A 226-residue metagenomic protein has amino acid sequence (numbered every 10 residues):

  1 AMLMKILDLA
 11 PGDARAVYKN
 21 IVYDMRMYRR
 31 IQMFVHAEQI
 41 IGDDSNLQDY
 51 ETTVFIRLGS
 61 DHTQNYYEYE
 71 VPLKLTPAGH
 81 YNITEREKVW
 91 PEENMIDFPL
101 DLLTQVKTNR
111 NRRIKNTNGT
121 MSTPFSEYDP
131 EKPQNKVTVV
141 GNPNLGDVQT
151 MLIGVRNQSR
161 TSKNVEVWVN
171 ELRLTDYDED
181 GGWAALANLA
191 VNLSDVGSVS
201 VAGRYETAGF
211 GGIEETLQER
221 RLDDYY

Functional and structural regions predicted by a protein language model:
A1, Y28-I31, I56, D61 (+1 more regions): Exposed low-complexity, polar/acidic, P/S/T/G-rich flexible segments that act as propeptides, protease-susceptible
P11-A14, Y23-Q32, E38-D43, D49-E51: Extended extracellular/luminal ectodomain segments enriched in beta-structured repeat modules
R29-Q32, L47-D61, W90-S162: Extracellular beta-strand ligand-recognition surfaces/modules
S162-N164, G211-Q218: Outer-membrane beta-barrel translocator domains and adjoining extracellular loop/strand segments of Gram-negative
D176, Y205-G209: Transmembrane beta-strands of outer-membrane beta-barrel pores
A187-V191, Y226: Residues on the lipid-exposed face of transmembrane beta-strands in outer-membrane beta-barrel proteins
S194-V196: Outer-membrane beta-barrel channels and translocator barrels
V199-Y205: Transmembrane beta-barrel strands of outer-membrane/channel proteins
